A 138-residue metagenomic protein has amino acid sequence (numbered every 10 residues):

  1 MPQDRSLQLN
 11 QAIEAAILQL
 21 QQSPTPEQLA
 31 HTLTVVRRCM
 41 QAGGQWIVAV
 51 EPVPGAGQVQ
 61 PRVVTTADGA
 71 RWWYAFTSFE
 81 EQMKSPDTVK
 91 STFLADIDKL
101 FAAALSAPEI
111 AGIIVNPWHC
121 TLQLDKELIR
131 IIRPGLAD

Functional and structural regions predicted by a protein language model:
M1-D138: An interfacial alpha-helical scaffold signature
